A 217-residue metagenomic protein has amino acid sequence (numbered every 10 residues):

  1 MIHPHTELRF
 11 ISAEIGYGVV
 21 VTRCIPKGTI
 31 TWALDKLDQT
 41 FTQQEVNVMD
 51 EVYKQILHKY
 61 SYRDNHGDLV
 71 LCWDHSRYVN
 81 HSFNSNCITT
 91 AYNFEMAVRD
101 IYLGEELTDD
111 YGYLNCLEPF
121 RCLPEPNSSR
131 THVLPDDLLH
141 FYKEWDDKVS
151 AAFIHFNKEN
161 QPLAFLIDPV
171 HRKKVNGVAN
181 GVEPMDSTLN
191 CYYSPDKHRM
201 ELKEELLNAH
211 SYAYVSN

Functional and structural regions predicted by a protein language model:
M1-S12, N47-F120, P124, D186-N190 (+1 more regions): Catalytic core of the SET domain in histone-lysine N-methyltransferases, recognizing conserved active-site
M1-T6, A13, E118-N217: Non-catalytic accessory regions of eukaryotic chromatin regulators
I11-V20: Short aromatic-glycine motifs in intrinsically disordered, low-complexity regions
G18, C24, R99-Y102: Residue-level "contact hotspot" at macromolecular interaction interfaces
G28, T40-F41, C116-E118: Eukaryotic short linear interaction motifs
T31-A33, D109-D110: A generic structural signal for residues embedded in beta-strands
W32-A33, D38-Q39, Q44-V48, K54: N-terminal, charged/glycine-rich beta-strand/loop interface patches
